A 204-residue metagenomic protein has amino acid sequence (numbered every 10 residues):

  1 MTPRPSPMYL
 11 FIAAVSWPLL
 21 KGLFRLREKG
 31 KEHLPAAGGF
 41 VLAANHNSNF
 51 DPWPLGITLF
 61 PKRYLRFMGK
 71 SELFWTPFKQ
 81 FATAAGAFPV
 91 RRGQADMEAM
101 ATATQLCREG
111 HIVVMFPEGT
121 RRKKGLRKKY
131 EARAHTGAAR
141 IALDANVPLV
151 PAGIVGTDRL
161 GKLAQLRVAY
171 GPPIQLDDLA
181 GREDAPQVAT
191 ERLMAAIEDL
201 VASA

Functional and structural regions predicted by a protein language model:
M1-R25, W75-A85, L160-L163: Alpha-helical membrane-targeting segments
T2-M8, E98-A204: Non-catalytic C-terminal accessory region of glycerolipid acyltransferases and related lyso-lipid remodeling enzymes
Y9, V15-H46: Helix-to-loop junction immediately C-terminal to a conserved catalytic motif
I12, P35-Q94: Catalytic core of membrane glycerolipid acyltransferases/transacylases, capturing the structured, soluble-facing
L19-K21, F60, F81-A82, L106 (+1 more regions): A generic structural signal for well-ordered alpha-helical segments
E28, W75, M97-M100: Structural motif corresponding to alpha-helix initiation and N-cap regions
